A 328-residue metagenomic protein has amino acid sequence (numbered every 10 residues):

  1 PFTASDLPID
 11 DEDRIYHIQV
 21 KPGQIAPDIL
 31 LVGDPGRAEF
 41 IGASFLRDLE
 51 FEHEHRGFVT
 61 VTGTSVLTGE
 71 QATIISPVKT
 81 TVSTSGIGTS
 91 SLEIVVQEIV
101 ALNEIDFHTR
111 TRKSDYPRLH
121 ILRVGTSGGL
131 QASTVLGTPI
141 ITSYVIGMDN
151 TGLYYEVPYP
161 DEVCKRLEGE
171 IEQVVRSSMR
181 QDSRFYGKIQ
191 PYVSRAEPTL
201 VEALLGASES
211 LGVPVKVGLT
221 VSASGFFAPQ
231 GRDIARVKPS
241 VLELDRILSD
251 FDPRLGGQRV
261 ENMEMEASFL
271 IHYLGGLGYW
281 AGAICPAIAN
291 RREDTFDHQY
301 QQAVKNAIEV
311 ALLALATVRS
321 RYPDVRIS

Functional and structural regions predicted by a protein language model:
P1-Y192, P198: Metabolite-binding pocket within alpha/beta catalytic cores that recognizes anionic/polar moieties
D48-E54, T109-R118, L211-L219, V260 (+2 more regions): Flexible, glycine/charged-enriched surface loops at secondary-structure junctions
G128, V145, L219-A228, F269 (+1 more regions): Glycine-rich beta-alpha junction loops
L167-L255: Active-site rim beta-loop-alpha module in soluble metabolic enzymes
Y192, N262-L270: Polyanion-binding loop/helix "lid" in catalytic or ligand-binding cores
A203-L211, Y273, V310-R321: Generic non-transmembrane alpha-helical segments
S268-Q301: Zn-dependent metallopeptidase/amidohydrolase metal-coordination segment
N290-S328: His/Asp/Glu-rich mid-to-C-terminal helical/loop segments that flank catalytic regions of hydrolases
